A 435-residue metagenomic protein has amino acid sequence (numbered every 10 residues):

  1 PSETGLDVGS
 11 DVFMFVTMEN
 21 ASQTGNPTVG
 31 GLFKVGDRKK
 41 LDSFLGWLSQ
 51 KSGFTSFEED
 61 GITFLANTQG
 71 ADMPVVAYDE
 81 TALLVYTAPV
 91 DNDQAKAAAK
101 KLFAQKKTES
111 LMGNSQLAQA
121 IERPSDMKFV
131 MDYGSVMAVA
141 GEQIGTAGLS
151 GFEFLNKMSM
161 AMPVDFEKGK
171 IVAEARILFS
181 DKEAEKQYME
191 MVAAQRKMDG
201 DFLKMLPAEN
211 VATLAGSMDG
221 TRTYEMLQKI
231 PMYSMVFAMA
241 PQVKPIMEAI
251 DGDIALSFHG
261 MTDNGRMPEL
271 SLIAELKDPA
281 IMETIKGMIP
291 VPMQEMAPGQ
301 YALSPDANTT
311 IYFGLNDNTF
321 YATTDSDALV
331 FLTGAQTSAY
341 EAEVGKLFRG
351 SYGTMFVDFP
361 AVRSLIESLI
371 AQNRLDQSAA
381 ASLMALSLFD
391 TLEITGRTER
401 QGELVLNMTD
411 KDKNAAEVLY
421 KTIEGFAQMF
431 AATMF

Functional and structural regions predicted by a protein language model:
S2, A184, M239-V243, D376: Short, mixed-charge, low-aromatic patches
S2-L117, E248-G350, T409-K411: Single conserved position on a long alpha-helix in the C-terminal lobe of the eukaryotic protein kinase
V8, K39, G46, K204 (+6 more regions): A broad, structural surface signal
P27, S43-L48, N92, Y133-V139 (+6 more regions): A broad, low-specificity signal for short, low-complexity segments enriched in glycine/proline and polar/charged
K40-S43, A97, S135, R222 (+7 more regions): Extracytoplasmic/secreted proteins, especially bacterial periplasmic and envelope-associated proteins
Y78-T81, T87-P89, Q94-G220, Y224-E225 (+1 more regions): Leucine-rich, highly hydrophobic segment in Treponema pallidum outer-membrane-associated proteins
Y224, Y233-L256: Edge strands and adjacent loops of beta-rich recognition modules
